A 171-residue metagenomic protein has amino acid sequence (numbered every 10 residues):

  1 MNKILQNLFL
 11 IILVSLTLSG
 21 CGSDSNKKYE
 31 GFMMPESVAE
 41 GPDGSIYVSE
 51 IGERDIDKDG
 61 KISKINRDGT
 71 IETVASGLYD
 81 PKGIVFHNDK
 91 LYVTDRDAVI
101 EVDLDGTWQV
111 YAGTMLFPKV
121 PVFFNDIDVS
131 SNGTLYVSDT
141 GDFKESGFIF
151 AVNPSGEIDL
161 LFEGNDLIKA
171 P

Functional and structural regions predicted by a protein language model:
M1-F9: Bacterial N-terminal signal peptides that target proteins for export
L18-G20: C-terminal motif of bacterial Sec signal peptides marking the signal peptidase cleavage site
D24-Y29, G69-A75, W108-P118, E157-G164: A short beta-strand motif characteristic of beta-propeller blades
G31-D43, K58-D59, G77-R96, L116-S138 (+2 more regions): Beta-rich, blade/repeat-based domains predominating in secreted/periplasmic proteins but also intracellular
E50-R67: Beta-propeller domains
D59-S63, A98-I100, G147-A151: A short loop-to-beta-strand structural motif that recurs across blades of beta-propeller domains
A151-N153, E157-P171: Aromatic-anchored, glycine/proline-accented short structural segments that stabilize local strand-turns or short
